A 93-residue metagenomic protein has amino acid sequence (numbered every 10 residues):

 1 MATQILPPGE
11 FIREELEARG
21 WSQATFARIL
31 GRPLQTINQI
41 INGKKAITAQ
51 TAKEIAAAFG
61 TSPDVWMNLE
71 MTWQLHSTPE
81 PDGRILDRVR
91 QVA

Functional and structural regions predicted by a protein language model:
M1-W21: A short, Lys/Arg-rich alpha-helix, primarily the initiator
R13, A24, K53: Residues within the helices of the helix-turn-helix
A18, I29, A58: Residues within the alpha-helical elements of helix-turn-helix
W21-Q39: Short alpha-helical DNA-recognition segment
G31, N42, M71: Residue-level detection of the helix-turn-helix DNA-binding "recognition helix"
K44-F59, Q74: Short, basic-rich loop-to-helix N-cap that marks the start of a DNA-contacting helix
S62-Q91: Short amphipathic recognition helices of helix-turn-helix/homeodomain-type DNA-binding modules
